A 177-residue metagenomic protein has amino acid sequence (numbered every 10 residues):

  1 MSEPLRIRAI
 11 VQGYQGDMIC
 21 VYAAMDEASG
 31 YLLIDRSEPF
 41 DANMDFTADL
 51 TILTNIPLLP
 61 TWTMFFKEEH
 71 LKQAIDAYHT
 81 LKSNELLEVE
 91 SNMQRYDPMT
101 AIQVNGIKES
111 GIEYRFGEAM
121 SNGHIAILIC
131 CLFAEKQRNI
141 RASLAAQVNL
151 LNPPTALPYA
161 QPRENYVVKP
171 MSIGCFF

Functional and structural regions predicted by a protein language model:
M1-F65, Y96-F177: RNase H-like, metal-dependent nuclease domains and their acidic two-metal-ion catalytic environment used
T63-T100: Short alpha-helix plus adjacent loop in nuclease-associated cores
